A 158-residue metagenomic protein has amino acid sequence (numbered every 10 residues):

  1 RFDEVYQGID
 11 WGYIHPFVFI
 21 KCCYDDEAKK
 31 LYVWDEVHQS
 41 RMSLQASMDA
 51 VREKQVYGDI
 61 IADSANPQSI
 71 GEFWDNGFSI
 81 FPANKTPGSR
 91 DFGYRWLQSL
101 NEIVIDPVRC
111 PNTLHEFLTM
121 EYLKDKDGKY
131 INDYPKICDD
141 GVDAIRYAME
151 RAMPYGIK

Functional and structural regions predicted by a protein language model:
R1-I9: ATPase catalytic-site recognition across NTP-hydrolyzing enzymes
D10-I14: A short acidic Gly-Thr/Ser loop motif
I20, D26-K136, Y155-G156: Mg2+-dependent endonuclease catalytic cores in nucleic-acid-processing enzymes, primarily RNase H-like
E150-K158: Acidic two-metal-ion nuclease catalytic site recognized across multiple nuclease folds, prominently DnaQ/RNase D-T
